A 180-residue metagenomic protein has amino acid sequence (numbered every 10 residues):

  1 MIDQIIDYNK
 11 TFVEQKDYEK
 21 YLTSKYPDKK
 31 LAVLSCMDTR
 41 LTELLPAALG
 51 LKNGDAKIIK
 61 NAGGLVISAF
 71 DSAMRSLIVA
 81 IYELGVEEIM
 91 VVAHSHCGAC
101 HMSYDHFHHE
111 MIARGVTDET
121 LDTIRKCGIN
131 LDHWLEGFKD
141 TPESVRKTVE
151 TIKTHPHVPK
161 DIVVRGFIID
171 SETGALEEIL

Functional and structural regions predicted by a protein language model:
M1-K29, G64-A69, I81-L84, A99-L180: Divalent-metal-activated hydrolytic enzyme cores
Q15, E19-M74: Conserved beta-strand-loop surface patch within small alpha/beta domains used for substrate/adaptor or ligand engagement
L34-C36, K60, V92-H94, F167-D170: Short beta-strand segments
D38-R40, S95-A99: Gly/Ser/Thr-rich loops at beta-strand to alpha-helix junctions that form or flank small-molecule/cofactor-binding
M74-I81: Short secondary-structure capping micro-motifs at structural edges
Y82-H94: Ordered, amphipathic secondary-structure segments that act as subunit-interaction surfaces in large macromolecular
